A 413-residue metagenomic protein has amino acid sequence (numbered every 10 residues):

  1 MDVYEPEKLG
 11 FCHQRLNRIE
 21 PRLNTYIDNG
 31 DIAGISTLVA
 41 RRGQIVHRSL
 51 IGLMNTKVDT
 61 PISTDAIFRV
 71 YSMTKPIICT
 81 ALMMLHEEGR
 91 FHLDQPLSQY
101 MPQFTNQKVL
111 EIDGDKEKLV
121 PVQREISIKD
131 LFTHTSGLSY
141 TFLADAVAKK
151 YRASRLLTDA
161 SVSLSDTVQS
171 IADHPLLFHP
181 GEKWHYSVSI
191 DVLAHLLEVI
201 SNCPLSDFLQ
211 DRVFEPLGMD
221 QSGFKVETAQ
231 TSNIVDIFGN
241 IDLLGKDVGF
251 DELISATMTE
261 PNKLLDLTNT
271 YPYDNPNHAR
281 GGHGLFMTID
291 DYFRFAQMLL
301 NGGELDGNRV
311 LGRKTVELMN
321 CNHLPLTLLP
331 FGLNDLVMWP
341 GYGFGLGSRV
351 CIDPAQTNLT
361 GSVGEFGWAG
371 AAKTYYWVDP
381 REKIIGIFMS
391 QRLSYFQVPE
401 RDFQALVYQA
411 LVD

Functional and structural regions predicted by a protein language model:
Y4-V70, R90-H92, N106-K118, Q397 (+1 more regions): Short, conserved catalytic-motif segment at the N-terminal edge
N17-N24, G43, R69-L97, N106 (+3 more regions): Active-site SXXK
A40, D379-P380: Short, acidic, Ser/Thr-enriched surface-loop or helix-capping motifs
V46, Y376-W377, K383-R392: Short, well-ordered beta-strand elements
Q107-T360: Short, surface-exposed loop or secondary-structure junction motifs that flank catalytic or metal-binding residues
H278-G284, E365-Y376, S390-Y395: Glycine-rich phosphate/pyrophosphate-binding beta-alpha loops
Q391-D413: Generic C-terminus detector
